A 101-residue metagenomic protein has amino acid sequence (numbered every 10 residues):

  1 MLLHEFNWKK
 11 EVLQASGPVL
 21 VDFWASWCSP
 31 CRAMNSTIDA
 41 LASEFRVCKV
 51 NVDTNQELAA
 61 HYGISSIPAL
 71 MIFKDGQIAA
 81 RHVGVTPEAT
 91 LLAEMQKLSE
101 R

Functional and structural regions predicted by a protein language model:
M1-V19, Q56: A short beta-strand-turn-helix
S16-V19, F23-W27, S66: Short pre-active-site segment immediately N-terminal to redox-active cysteine/selenocysteine motifs in thiol-based
L20-V21, V47, L70: Hydrophobic beta-strand anchors of alpha/beta hydrolase catalytic cores
C28-C31, L70: The canonical Cys-X-X-Cys-His
P30-S43: Typically the conserved alpha-helix immediately C-terminal to a functionally engaged Cys/Sec in thioredoxin-like
V50-A60: Structural microenvironment flanking redox-active thiols in thiol-disulfide oxidoreductases
Y62-M71: Structural micro-motif
K74-R101: Non-catalytic, surface beta->alpha helical segment in thiol-disulfide oxidoreductase systems
